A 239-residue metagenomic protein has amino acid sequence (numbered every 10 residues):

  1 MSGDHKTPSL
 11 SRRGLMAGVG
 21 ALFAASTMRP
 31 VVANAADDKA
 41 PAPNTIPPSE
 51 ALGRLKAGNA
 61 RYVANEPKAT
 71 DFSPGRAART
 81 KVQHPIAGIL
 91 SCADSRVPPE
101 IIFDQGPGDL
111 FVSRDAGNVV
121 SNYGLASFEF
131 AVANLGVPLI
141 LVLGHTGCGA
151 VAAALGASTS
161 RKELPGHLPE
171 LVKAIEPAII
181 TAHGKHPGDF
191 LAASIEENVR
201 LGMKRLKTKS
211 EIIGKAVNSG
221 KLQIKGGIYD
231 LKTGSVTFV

Functional and structural regions predicted by a protein language model:
M1-L10, A21-A24: N-terminal secretory signal peptides
K6-M16, P30: Twin-arginine (Tat) signal peptide motif
M16-F23, D37-V82, G108, G117-V137 (+1 more regions): Divalent-metal-activated hydrolytic enzyme cores
A25-V31: C-terminal segment of classical bacterial N-terminal signal peptides
A33-A35: Boundary at the C-terminal end of the N-terminal hydrophobic targeting segment
I86-I89, D109-F111, P138-L141: Structural motif
L90-C92, R114, L141-H145, K225-Y229: Short beta-strand segments
A93-R96, E100-N118, Y123: Active-site cofactor/substrate anionic-group-binding motifs, chiefly glycine- and Lys/Arg-rich phosphate-binding loops
